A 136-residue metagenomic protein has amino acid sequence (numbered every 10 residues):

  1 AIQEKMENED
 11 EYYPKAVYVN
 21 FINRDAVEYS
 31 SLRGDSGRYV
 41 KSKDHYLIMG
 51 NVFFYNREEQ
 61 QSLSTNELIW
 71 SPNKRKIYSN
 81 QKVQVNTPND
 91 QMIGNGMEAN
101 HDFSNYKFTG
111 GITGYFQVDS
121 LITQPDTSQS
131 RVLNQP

Functional and structural regions predicted by a protein language model:
I2-P136: Mature-chain termini and adjacent capping regions
